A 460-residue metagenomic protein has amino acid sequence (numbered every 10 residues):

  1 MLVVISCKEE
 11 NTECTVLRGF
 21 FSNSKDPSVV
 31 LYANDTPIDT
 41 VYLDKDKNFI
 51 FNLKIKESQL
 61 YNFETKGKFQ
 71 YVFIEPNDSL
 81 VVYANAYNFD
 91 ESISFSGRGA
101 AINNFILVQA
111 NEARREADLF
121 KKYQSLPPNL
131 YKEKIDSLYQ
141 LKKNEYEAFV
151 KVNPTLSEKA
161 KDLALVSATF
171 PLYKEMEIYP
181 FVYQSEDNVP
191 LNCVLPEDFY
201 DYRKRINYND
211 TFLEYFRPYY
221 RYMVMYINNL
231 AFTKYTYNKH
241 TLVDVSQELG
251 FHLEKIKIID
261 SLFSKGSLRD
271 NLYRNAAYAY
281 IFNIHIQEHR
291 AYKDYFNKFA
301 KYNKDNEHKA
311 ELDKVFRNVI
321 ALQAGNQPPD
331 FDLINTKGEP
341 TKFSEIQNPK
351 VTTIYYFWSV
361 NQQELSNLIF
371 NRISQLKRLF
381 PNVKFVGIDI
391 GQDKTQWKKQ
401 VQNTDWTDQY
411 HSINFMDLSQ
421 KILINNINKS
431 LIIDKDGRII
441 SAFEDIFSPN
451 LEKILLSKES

Functional and structural regions predicted by a protein language model:
M1-V16, A442, E459-S460: Bacterial Sec-dependent N-terminal signal peptides
C7-L163, E175-M176: A non-transmembrane, solvent-exposed segment enriched in polar/low-complexity residues
V166-T236: Extended amphipathic alpha-helical segments with heptad-repeat/coiled-coil character used for oligomerization, fusion
N209-H285, D294, E311: Long, charge-rich alpha-helical interaction segments
H308-S344, S412: N-terminal "domain-start" segment that seeds a small globular fold
T341-I373, K384-I388: Short active-site neighborhood of thiol/selenol oxidoreductases, capturing the structured segment around
Q400-K435: Short, internal strand/loop/helix patches that form the active-site neighborhood or redox-interaction surface
I432-S460: Thiol-/selenol-based redox modules, centered on thioredoxin-like and closely related oxidoreductase domains
